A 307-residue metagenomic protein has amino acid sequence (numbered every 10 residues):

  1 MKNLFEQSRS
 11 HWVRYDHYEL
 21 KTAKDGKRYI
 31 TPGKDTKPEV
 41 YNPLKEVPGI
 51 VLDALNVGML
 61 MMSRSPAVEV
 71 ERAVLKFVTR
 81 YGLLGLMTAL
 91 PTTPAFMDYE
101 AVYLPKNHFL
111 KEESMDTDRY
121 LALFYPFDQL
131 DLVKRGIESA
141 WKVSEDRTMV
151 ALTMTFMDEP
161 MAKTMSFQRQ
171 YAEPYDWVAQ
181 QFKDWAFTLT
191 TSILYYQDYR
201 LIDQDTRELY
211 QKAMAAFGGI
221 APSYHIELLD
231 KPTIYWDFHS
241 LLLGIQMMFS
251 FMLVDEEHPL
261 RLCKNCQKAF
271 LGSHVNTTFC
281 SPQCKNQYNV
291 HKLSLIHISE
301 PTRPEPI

Functional and structural regions predicted by a protein language model:
M1-F270: Short helix-coil boundary/hinge micro-motifs
A269, F279, P306: Conserved beta-strand positions that form and line the central face of beta-propeller blades
H274-Q287: Cysteine-rich micro-motifs
N289-L295: Short metal-binding segments enriched for Cys and/or His
I296-I307: Single conserved hydrophobic/aromatic residue that forms the stacking wall/gate of nucleotide- or nucleobase-binding
